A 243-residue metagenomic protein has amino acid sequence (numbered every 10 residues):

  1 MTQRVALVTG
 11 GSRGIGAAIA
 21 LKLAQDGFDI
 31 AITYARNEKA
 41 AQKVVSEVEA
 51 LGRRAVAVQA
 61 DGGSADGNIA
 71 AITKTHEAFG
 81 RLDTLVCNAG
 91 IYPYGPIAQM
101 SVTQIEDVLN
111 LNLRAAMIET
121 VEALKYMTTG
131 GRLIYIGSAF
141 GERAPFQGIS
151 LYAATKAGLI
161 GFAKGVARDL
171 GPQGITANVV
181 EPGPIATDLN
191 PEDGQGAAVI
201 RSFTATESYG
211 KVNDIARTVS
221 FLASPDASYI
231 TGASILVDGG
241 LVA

Functional and structural regions predicted by a protein language model:
S12-R13: Conserved glycine-rich cofactor-binding loop
P96-I97, Q104-L109, I200: Substrate-binding pocket helix/loop in short-chain dehydrogenase/reductase
T120, T155, A163: Active-site helix of classical SDR
K125, R168-D169, S228: Alpha-helical segment proximal to the catalytic Tyr-Lys
R143, S220, T231-A243: Short C-terminal tail/terminal secondary-structure segment of NAD(P)H-dependent dehydrogenase/reductase domains
G171, T176, I230-G232: Short, small/polar-rich loop/turn modules that mediate ligand/substrate recognition or access, typified
T204-I215: A conserved structural motif in NAD(P)-dependent oxidoreductases
